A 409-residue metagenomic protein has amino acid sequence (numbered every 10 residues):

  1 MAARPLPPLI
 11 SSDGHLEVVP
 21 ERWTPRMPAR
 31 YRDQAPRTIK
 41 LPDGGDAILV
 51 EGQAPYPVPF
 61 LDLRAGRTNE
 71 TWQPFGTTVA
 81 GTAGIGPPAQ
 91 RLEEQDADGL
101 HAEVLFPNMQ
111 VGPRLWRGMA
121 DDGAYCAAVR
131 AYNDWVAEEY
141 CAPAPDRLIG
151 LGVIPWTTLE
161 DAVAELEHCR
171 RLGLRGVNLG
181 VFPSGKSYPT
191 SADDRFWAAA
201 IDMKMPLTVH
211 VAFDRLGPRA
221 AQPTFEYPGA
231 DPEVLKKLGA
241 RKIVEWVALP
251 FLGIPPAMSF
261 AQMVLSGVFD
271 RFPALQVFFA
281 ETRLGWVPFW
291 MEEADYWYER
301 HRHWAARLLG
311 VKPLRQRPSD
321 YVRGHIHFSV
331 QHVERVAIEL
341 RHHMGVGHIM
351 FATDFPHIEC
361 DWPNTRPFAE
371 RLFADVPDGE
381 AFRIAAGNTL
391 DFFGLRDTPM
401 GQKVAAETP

Functional and structural regions predicted by a protein language model:
A2-P8, P20-A102, D134-A142, A164-E167 (+8 more regions): Mid-to-C-terminal alpha-helical segments outside catalytic/metal-binding sites
A3, C141, D146-I149, I154 (+3 more regions): Catalytic pocket-lining loop regions of alpha/beta-barrel enzymes, especially the amidohydrolase/enolase/GH5 lineages
L9, F75-A83, D96-G118, R147-P155 (+1 more regions): Divalent metal-dependent hydrolysis catalytic cores, especially in the metallo-beta-lactamase
I10-E17, T208-A212: Histidine-centered catalytic micro-motifs
G14-H15, T282, D354-F355: Active-site metal-binding loops of divalent metal-dependent hydrolases
G84, D121-Y132, T158, P189 (+5 more regions): Residue-level preference for long, well-ordered alpha-helices that form the structural scaffold of enzyme catalytic
D96-G99, Q110-D134, E138, L159-H168 (+3 more regions): Active-site loop-helix segments enriched in His/Asp/Glu that coordinate and activate a nucleophilic water at divalent
G112-L115, A162, L216-R219, D361-W362: Short acidic/His/Gly/Ser-rich catalytic and metal-binding motifs that mark active-site loops of diverse hydrolases
